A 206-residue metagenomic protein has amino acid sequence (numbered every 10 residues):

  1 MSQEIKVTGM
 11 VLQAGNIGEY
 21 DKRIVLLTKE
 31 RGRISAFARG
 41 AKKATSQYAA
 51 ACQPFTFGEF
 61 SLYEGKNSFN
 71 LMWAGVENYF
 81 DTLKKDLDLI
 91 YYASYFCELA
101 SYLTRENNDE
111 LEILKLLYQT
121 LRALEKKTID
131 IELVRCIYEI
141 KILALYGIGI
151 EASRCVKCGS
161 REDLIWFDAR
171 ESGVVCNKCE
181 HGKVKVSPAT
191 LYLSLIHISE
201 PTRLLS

Functional and structural regions predicted by a protein language model:
M1-K115: A surface-exposed, charged beta-strand/loop segment in the N-terminal or early-internal portion of soluble proteins
I137, S153, V174: Cys/His-enriched microdomains
I142-A152, W166-R170: Short, flexible, mixed-charge glycine/proline-rich loop motifs that serve as phosphate/nucleic-acid-contacting
C155-C158, C176: Short cysteine-rich clusters marking metal-coordination/redox-active sites
E162-L164, V184: Short functional micro-motifs and their immediate structural scaffolds
G173-H181: Cysteine-rich micro-motifs
G182-L193: Short metal-binding segments enriched for Cys and/or His
I196-S206: Single conserved hydrophobic/aromatic residue that forms the stacking wall/gate of nucleotide- or nucleobase-binding
